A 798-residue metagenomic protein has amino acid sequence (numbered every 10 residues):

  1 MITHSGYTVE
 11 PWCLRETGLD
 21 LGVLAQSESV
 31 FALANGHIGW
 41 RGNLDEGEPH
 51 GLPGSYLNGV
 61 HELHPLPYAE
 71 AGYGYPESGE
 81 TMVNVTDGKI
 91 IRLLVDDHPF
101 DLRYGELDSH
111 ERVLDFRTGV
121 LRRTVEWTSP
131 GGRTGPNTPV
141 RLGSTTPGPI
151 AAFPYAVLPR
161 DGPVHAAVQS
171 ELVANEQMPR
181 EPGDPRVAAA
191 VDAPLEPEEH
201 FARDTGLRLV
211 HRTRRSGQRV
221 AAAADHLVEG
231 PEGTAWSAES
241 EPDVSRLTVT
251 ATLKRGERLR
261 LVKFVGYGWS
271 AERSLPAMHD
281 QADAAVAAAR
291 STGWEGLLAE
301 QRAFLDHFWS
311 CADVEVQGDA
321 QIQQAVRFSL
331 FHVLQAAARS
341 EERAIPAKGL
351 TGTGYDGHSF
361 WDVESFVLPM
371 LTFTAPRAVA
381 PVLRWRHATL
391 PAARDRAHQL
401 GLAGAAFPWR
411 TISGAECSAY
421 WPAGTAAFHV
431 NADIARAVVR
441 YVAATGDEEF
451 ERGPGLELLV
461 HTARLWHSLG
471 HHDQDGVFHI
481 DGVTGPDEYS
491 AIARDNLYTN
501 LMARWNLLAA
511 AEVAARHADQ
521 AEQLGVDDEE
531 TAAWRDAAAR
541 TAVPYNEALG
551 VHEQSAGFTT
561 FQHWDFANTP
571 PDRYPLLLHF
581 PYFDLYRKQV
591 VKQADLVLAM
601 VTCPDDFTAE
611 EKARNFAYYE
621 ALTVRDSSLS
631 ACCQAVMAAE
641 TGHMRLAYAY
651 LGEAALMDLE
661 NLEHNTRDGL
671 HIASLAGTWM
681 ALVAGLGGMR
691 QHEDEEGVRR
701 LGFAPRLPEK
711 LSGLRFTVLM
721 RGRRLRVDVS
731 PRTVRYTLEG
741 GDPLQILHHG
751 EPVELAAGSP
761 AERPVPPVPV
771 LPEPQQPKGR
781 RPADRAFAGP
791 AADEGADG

Functional and structural regions predicted by a protein language model:
M1-Y355, P581-D584, L771-G798: Acidic/polar, glycine-enriched structural segments that form the non-catalytic walls/loops of the carbohydrate-binding
V23-N58, L66, F366, S413-G414 (+7 more regions): C-terminal capping/lid segments that line or modulate ligand- or cofactor-binding pockets
P76-P130, G135-P136, T608-A613, E620 (+1 more regions): Non-catalytic C-terminal accessory modules of carbohydrate-active enzymes
A312-E342, A347, N500, A521-T559: Gly/Pro-rich turn-and-neighbor structural signature
F328-Q335, W385-A392, E457-L469, W505 (+3 more regions): Alpha-helical scaffold segments in carbohydrate-active enzymes
A337-T351, R377-R436, R440-V442, E448-G453 (+4 more regions): Helix-terminus loop motifs that line ligand-binding clefts
T351-S359, A405-G453, H461-D536: The feature captures the catalytic groove of carbohydrate-active enzymes
S359-A388, G453, L508, E512-A515 (+1 more regions): Active-site core of glycosidic bond-cleaving carbohydrate-active enzymes
